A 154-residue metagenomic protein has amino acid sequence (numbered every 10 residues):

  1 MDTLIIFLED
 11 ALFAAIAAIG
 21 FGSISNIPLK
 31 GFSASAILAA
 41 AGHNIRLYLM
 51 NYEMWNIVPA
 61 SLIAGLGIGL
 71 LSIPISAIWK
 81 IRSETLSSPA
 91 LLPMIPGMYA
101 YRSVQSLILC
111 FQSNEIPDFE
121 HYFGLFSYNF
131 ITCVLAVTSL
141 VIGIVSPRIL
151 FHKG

Functional and structural regions predicted by a protein language model:
M1-G67, L71-P74, I81-S83, S87 (+2 more regions): Alpha-helical transmembrane segments and their membrane-interface boundaries that form or gate the permeation pathway
G97: Short, loop-centered acidic/histidine patches that primarily coordinate divalent metals
